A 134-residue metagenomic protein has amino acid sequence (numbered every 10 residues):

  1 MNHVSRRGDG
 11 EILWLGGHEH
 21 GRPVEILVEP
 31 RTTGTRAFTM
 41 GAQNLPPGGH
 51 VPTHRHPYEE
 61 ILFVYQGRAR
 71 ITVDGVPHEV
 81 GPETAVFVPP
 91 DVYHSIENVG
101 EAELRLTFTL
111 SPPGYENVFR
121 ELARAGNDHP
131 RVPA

Functional and structural regions predicted by a protein language model:
M1-A37, E121-A134: A short, N-terminal "cap"/entry segment at the start of jelly-roll beta-barrel domains of the cupin/DSBH fold
I26-E29, G41-H56: Conserved short histidine dyad/triad with adjacent acidic residue
Q43, L62, V86: Conserved GNAT-family N-acetyltransferase fold
P46-G48, E83, D91, E101: Tight coil/turn sites that cap or link beta-strands
E59-A69, D74: Glycine- and acidic-residue-biased ligand/ion/polar-headgroup-sensing regions
G75-D91: Short acidic-glycine-tyrosine-enriched beta hairpin
F87, E101-V118: A short hydrophobic beta-strand segment most commonly corresponding to one strand of the jelly-roll/cupin
